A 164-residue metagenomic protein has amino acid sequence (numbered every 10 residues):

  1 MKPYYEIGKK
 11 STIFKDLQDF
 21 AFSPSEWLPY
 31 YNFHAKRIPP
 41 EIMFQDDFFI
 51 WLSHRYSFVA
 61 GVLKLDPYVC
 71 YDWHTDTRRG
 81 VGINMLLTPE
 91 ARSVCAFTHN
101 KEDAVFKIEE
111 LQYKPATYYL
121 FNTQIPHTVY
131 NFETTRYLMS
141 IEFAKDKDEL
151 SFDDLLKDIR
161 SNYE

Functional and structural regions predicted by a protein language model:
M1-R55, V59-V62, C70: Non-heme Fe(II)/2-oxoglutarate
Y4-Y5, W27-Y31, W51, Y56 (+7 more regions): Sequence-level detector for tyrosine residue identity
E6-K9, L87, I141-K145: Short beta-strand-to-loop capping motifs
S11-I13, I42, Y68, A91 (+2 more regions): Residues that cap or initiate secondary-structure elements
L17-D19, T75-T77, F97, N131-E133: Generic alpha-helix signal with a bias toward terminal, lower-confidence helices and secondary-structure junctions
W27-Y31, N84-P89, E110, K145-D146 (+1 more regions): Glycine-rich loops and low-complexity Gly/Arg-rich segments that provide flexible linkers or classic glycine-based
Y56-N122: Catalytic core of non-heme Fe(II) oxygenases with the double-stranded beta-helix
T98-E164: Catalytic core of Fe(II)/2-oxoglutarate
